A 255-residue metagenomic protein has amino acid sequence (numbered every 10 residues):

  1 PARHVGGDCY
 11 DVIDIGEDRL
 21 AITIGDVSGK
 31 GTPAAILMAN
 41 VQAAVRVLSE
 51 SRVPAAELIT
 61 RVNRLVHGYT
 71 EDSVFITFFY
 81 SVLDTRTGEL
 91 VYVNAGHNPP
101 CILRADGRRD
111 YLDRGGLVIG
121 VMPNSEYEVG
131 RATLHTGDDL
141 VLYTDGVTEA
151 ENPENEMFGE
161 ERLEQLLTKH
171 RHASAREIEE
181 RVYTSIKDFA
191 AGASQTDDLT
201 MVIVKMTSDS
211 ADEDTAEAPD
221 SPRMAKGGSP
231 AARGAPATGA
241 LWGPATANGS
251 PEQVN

Functional and structural regions predicted by a protein language model:
P1-V141, T184, A191-D214, A218 (+2 more regions): … and, occasionally, acidic/histidine-rich disordered N-termini of signaling adaptors
R52-L58, H172-E179: Short, charged, surface-exposed loops that flank catalytic or proteolytic processing sites
I102-A105, E151-N155: Cytochrome P450 core scaffold surrounding the K-helix E-X-X-R motif and the conserved "meander" helix-loop region
A150, K187: ABC-family ATPase nucleotide-binding domain "signature/switch" substructure
M157-T168: Divalent-cation-assisted or electrostatically stabilized phosphate/pyrophosphate-binding catalytic cores
M224-N255: Long, low-complexity, intrinsically disordered segments
